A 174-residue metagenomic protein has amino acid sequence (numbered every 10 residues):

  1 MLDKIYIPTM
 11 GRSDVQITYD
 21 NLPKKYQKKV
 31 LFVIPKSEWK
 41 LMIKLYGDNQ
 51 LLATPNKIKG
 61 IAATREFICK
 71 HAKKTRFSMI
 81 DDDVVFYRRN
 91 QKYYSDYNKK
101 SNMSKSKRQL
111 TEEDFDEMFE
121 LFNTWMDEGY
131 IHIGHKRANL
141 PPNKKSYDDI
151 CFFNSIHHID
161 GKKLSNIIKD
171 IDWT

Functional and structural regions predicted by a protein language model:
D3-K4, R76: Structural motif
K4-Y26, I34-L45: Short, well-formed alpha-helical segments that are part of the catalytic scaffolds of diverse glycosyltransferases
P8, Y26-Q27, R137, D149: Charged, low-complexity, intrinsically disordered terminal regions
M10-D14, I58-K59, K162: Short beta->alpha connector loops
I17, A63, E117: Short, conserved clusters of charged catalytic residues that mark active-site and nucleotide-handling motifs
K24-L31, Y46-L52, E120, T124-H132: Structural alpha-beta junctions
V33-I80, V85-M103: Active-site-proximal specificity loops/subdomain of glycosyltransferases
Y87-T174: Conserved catalytic core of nucleotide-sugar-dependent glycosyltransferases
